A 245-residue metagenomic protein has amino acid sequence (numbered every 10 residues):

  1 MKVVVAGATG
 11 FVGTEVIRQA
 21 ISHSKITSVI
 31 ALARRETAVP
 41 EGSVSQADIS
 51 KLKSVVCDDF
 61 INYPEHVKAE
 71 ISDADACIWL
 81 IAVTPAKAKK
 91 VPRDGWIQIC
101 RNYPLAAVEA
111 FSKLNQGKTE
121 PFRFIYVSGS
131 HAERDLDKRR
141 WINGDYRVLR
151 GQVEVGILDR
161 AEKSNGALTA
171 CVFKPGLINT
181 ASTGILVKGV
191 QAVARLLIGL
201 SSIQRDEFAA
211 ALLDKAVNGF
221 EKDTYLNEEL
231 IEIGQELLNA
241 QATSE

Functional and structural regions predicted by a protein language model:
M1-I26: N-terminal Rossmann NAD(P)H-binding glycine-rich loop of SDR-like oxidoreductase domains
K2, T27-S28, P121-R123, T169: Residues at the starts of beta-strands that form the adenosine-phosphate
V3, S28-A31, Q46-A106, A110-K113: NAD(P)H-binding glycine-rich loop region in Rossmannoid oxidoreductase-like domains and their noncatalytic homologs
A6, L32, L80-I81, F124-H131 (+1 more regions): SDR active-site strand-loop-helix element
A8-F11, V16, H131-E245: Oxidoreductase cofactor-interface core, primarily capturing Rossmann-like NAD(P)-dependent enzymes
H23-S24, I49, R160: Acidic-histidine catalytic/liganding microenvironments
R35, A88-R93, Q98, L105-R147 (+1 more regions): Conserved Rossmann-fold NAD(P)-dependent oxidoreductase catalytic core, especially the SDR/UDP-sugar
R35-G42: Short, charged/polar "capping" segments at the starts of alpha-helices and the immediately preceding loops
